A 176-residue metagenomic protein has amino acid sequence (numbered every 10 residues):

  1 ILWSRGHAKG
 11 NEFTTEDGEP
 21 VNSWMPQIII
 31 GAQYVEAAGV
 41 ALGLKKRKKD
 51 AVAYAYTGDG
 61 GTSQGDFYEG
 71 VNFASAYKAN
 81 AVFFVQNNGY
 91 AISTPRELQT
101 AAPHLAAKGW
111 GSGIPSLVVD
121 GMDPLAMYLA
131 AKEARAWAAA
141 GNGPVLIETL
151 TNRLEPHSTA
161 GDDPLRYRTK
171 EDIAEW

Functional and structural regions predicted by a protein language model:
I1-A79, P95-A101, A106, G111-G113: Cofactor-binding active-site loop characterized by glycine-rich and histidine/acidic residues
K45-K49, A102-E133, E175-W176: Conserved thiamine diphosphate
A51-A55, A81, G141-I147: Generic beta-sheet signal
T57-S63, V85-A91, M122-L125, T151-R153: Acidic, glycine-rich active-site loops and adjacent beta-strand->loop/helix elements that engage anionic groups
F67-G70, L129-A136: Glycine-rich, charged/polar anion/phosphate-binding loops that engage phosphate groups from diverse ligands
K78, F83-Q86: Short internal beta-strands
Y90-T94, I114-D120, D163-A174: Short beta-alpha connecting loops at secondary-structure transitions that line or flank enzyme active sites
W137-W176: Glycine/aspartate-rich loop-and-adjacent alpha/beta segment that forms the canonical ThDP
